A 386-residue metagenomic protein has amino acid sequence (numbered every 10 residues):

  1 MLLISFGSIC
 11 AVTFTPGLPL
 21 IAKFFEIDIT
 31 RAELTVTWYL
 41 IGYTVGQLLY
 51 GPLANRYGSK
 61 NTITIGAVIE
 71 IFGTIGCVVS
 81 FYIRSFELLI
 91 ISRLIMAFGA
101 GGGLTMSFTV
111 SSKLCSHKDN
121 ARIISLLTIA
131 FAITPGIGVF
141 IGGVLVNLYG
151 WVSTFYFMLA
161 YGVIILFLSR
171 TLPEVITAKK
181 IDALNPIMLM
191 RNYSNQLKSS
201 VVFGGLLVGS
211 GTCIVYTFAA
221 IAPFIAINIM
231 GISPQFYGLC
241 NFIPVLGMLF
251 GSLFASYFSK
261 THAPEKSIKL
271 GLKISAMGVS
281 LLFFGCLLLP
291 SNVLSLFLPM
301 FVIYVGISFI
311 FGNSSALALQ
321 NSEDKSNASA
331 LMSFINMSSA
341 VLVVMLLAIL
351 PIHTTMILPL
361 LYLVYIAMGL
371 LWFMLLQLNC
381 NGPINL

Functional and structural regions predicted by a protein language model:
L2-I27, Y50, F218-P223: Extracytoplasmic
V45-S85: Conserved MFS/SLC helix-loop-helix module at the cytosolic interface between two early adjacent transmembrane helices
I69-I83, S275-P290: C-terminal ends and interior cores of transmembrane alpha-helices in multi-pass membrane transporters/permeases
G73, R84-I95, L294-V302: Paired small-residue
S92-F131: Cytoplasmic helix-loop-helix junction between adjacent transmembrane helices in 12-TM secondary transporters
S125-L172: Helix-loop-helix hairpin linking two adjacent transmembrane segments in secondary transporters
V175-G205: Juxtamembrane intracellular "pre-TM" segments in multi-pass secondary transporters
V305, S315-T354, L361-Y362: A late C-terminal transmembrane helix in Major Facilitator Superfamily
